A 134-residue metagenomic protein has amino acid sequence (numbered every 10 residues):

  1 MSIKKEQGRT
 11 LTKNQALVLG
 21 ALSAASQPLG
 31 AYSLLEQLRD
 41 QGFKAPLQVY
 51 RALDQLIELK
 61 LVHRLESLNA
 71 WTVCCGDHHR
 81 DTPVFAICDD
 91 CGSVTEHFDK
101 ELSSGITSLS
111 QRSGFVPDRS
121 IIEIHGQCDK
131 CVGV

Functional and structural regions predicted by a protein language model:
M1-G20, N69: Short alpha-helical segments that sit at the start of domains
R9, S23-P28: Short helix-capping/hinge SLiMs at alpha-helix to coil transitions
L17-A25, L59: Short amphipathic alpha-helical elements of helix-turn-helix/winged-helix folds
P28-L38: Short acidic, hydrophobic short linear motifs in intrinsically disordered regions
Q37, Q41, D90: Residues within the alpha-helical elements of helix-turn-helix
A45-P46: Short coil turns linking two alpha-helices in DNA-binding domains
V49-L59: Basic amphipathic alpha-helical segments that dock to polyanions
L59, H63-L68, T72-V134: Non-DNA-binding regulatory cores of transcription-related proteins, predominantly C-terminal effector-binding
